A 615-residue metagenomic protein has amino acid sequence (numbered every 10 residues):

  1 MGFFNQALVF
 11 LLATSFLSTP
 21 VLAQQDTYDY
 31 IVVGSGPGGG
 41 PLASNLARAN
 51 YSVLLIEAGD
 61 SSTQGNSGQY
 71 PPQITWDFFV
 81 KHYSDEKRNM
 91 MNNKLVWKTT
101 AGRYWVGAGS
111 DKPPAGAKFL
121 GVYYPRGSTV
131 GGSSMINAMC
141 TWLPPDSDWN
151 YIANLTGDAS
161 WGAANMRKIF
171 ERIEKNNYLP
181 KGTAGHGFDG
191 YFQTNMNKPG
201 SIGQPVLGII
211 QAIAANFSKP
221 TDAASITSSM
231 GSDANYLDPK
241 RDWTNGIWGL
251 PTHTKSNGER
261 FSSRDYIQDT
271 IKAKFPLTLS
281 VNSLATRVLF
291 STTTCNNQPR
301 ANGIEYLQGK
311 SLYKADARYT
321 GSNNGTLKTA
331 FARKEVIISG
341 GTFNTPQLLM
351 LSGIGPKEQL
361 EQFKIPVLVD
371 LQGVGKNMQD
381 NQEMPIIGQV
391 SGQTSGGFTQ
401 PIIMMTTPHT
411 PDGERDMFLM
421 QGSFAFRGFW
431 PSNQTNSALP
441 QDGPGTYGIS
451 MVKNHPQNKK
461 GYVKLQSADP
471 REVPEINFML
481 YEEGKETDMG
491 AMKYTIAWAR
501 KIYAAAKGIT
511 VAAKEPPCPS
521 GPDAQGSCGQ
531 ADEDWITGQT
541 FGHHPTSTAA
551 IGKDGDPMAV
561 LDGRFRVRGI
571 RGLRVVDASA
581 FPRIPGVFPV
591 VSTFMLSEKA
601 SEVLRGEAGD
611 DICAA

Functional and structural regions predicted by a protein language model:
G2-A615: N-terminal redox-cofactor-binding region of secreted/periplasmic oxidoreductases
